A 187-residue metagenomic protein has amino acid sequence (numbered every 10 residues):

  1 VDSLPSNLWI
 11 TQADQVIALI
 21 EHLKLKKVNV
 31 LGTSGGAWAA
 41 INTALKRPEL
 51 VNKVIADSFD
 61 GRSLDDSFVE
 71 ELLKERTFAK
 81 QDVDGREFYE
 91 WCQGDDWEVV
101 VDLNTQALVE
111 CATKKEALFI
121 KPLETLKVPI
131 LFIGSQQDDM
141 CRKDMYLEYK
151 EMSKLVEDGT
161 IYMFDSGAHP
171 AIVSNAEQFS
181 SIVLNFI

Functional and structural regions predicted by a protein language model:
V1-L31: Active-site loop/oxyanion-hole signature of alpha/beta-hydrolase fold enzymes
E21-K27, E49, K127-V128, D158: Active-site acidic short loop of glycosyltransferases
S34: Catalytic nucleophile serine of serine hydrolases, specifically the conserved "nucleophile elbow" pentapeptide
W38-K46, V51-D82: Flexible "cap/lid" loop of the alpha/beta hydrolase fold
Q106-P122, L147: Active-site nucleophile elbow and catalytic-triad environment of alpha/beta-hydrolase enzymes
L126, F132-G134: Short beta-strand/loop motif that positions the catalytic acidic residue of the alpha/beta-hydrolase fold
G134-G167, V173: Conserved loop-alpha-helix segment in the C-terminal half of the alpha/beta-hydrolase fold that carries the catalytic
V173-N185: Post-His helix in hydrolase/transferase enzymes
